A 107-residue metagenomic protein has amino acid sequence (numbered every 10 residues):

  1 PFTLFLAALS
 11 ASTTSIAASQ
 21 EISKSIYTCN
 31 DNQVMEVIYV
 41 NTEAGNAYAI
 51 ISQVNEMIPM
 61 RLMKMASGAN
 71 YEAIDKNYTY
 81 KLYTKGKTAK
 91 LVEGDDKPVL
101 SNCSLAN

Functional and structural regions predicted by a protein language model:
P1-T3: Bacterial N-terminal signal peptides that target proteins for export
F5, L9-S10: Residues within alpha-helical transmembrane segments of multi-pass membrane proteins, especially transporters, ion
S12-S15: N-terminal signal peptide c-region/cleavage motif recognized by signal peptidases
A18-N107: Cysteine-centric segments in proteins
